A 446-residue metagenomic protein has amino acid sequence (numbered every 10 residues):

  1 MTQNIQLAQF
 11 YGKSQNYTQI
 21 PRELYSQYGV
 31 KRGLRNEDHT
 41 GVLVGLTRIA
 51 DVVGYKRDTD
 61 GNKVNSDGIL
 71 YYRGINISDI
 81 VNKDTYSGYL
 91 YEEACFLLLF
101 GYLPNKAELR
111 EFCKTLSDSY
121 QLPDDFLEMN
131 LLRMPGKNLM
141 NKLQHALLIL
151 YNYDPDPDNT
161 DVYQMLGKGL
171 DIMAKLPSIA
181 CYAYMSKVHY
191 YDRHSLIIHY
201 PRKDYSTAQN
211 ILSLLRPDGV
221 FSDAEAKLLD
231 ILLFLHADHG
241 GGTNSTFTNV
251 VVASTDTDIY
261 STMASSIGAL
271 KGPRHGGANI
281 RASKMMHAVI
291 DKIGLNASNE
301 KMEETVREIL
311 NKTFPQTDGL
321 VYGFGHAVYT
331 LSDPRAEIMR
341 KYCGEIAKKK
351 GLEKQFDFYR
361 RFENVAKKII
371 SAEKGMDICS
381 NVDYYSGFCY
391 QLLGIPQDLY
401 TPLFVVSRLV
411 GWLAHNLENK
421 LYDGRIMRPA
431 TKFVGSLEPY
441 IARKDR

Functional and structural regions predicted by a protein language model:
M1-R446: Non-transmembrane, aqueous-exposed alpha-helical and coiled segments at domain scale
